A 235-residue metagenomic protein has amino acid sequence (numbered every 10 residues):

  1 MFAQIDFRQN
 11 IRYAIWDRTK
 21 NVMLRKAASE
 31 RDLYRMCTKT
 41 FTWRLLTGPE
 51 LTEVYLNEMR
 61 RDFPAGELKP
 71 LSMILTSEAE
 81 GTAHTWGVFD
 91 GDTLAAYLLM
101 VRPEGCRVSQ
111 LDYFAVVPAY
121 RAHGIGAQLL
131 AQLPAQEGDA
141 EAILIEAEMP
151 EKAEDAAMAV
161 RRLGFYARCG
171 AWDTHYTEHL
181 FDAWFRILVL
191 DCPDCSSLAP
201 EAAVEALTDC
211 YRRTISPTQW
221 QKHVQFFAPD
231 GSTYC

Functional and structural regions predicted by a protein language model:
M23, D32-M73, A206, R213 (+2 more regions): Short amphipathic alpha-helix that is part of the acyltransferase structural core
E30-T38, E141-C235: Terminal substrate-recognition subdomain of acyl/acetyltransferases
T76-G87, A96: A short helix-loop-beta-strand connector motif used in the catalytic cores of GNAT acetyltransferases and, in some
G87, T93-R102, V108-A115: Conserved beta-strand in the GNAT
R102-L111, R121, D139-E141, W184: A conserved beta-turn-beta hairpin within the catalytic core of GNAT-like acetyltransferases that forms part
V116, A122-E137: Conserved acetyl-CoA-binding loop-helix of GNAT-fold acetyltransferases
